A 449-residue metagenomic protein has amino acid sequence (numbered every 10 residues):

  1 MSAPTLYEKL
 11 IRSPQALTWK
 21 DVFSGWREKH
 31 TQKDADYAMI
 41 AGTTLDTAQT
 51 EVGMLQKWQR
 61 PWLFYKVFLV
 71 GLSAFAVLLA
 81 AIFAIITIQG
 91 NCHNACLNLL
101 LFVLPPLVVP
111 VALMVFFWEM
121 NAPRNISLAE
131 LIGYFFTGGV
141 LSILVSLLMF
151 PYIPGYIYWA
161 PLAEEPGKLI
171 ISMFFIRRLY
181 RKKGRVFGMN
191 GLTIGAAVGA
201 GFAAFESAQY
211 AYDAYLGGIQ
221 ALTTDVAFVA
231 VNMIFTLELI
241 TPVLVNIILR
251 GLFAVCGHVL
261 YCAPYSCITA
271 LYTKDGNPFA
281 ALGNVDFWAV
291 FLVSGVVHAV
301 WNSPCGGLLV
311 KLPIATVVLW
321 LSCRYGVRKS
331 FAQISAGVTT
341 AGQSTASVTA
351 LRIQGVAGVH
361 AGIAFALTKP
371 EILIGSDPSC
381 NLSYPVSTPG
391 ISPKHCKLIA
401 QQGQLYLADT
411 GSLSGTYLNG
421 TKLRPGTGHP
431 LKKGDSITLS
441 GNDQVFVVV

Functional and structural regions predicted by a protein language model:
S2-T349: Hydrophobic alpha-helical segments at protein termini of multi-pass membrane proteins
G191, G195, G199-G201, S266 (+8 more regions): Glycine-centered flexibility sites
E206, A357, S376-P378: Generic secondary-structure microfeatures
P278-A281, V359-H360, P425: A generic local structural motif
V348-G358: A short beta-strand micro-motif
I363-D443: Forkhead-associated
D443-V449: Short, Lys/Arg- and Gly-enriched loop/turn segments at beta-strand edges
